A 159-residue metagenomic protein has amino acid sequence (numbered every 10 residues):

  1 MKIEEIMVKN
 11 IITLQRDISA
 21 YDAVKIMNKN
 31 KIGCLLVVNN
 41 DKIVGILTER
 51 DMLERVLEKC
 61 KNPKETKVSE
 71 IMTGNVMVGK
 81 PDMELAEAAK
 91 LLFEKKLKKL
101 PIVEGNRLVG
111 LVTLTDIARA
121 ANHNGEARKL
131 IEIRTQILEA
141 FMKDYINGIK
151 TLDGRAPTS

Functional and structural regions predicted by a protein language model:
M1-N10, T48-K80, E84-F93, T113-S159: Tandem CBS (Bateman) regulatory domains
K2-V44: A positional/architectural concept
T13-K31, V78-K96, V103-E104: The conserved cystathionine-beta-synthase
M27-N30, L35-D51, L92, L100-T115: A glycine-centered beta-loop-beta connector
K31, K61-N62, K96-L97, R107 (+1 more regions): A signal for specific C-terminal beta-sheet/loop modules enriched in small/flexible residues with GP/PG/PP motifs
G33, M72-N75, K98: A generic structural signal for short beta-strands and their flanking turns/coil linkers
